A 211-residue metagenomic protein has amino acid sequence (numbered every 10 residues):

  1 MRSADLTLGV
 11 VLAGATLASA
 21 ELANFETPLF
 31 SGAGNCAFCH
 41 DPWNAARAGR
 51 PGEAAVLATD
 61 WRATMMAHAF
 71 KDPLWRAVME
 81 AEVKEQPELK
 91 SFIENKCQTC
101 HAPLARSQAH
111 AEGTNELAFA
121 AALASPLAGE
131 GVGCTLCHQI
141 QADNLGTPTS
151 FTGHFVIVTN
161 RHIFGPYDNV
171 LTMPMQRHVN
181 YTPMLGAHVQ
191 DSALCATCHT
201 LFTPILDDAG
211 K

Functional and structural regions predicted by a protein language model:
R2-V10: Sec-dependent signal peptide recognition, specifically the positively charged N-region followed immediately by
V10-A20: Hydrophobic h-region of N-terminal signal peptides that target proteins for export in Gram-negative bacteria
S19-E130, Q139-Q190, T197-T200, D207-K211: Sequence context of c-type cytochrome heme-c attachment sites
G133: Structural signature of FAD isoalloxazine-binding scaffolds in flavoprotein oxidoreductases
L136: Acidic, glycine-rich low-complexity segments
